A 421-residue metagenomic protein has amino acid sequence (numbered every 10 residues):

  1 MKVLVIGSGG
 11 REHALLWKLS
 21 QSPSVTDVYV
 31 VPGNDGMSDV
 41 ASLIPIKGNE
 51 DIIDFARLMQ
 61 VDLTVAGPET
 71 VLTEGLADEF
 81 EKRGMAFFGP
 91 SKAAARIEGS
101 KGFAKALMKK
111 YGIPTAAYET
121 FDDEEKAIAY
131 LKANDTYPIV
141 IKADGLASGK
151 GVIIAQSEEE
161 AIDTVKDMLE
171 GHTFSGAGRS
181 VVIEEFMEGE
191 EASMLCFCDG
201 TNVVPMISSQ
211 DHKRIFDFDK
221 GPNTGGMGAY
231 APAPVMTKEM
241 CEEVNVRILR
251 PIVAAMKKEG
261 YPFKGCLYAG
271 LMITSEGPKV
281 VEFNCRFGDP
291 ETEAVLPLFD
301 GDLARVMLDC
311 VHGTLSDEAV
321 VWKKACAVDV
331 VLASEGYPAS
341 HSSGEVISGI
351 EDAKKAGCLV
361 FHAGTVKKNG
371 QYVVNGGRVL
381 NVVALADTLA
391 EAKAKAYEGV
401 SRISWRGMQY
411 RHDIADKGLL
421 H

Functional and structural regions predicted by a protein language model:
M1-K92: ATP-binding N-terminal substructure of ATP-dependent carboxylate-amine bond-forming enzymes
L4-V5, G99-S180, P234, K238-R250: Active-site nucleotide/adenylate-binding loops and adjacent lid/helix of ATP-dependent enzymes
Q21, G36-S38, F88, K110-G112 (+12 more regions): Solvent-exposed alpha-helices and their adjacent loops that cap or buttress functional pockets in soluble metabolic
S38-A41, R96-G102, F216-D217, G357: Short, charged, surface-exposed secondary-structure boundary motifs
I154-T292: Internal nucleotide-binding/catalytic subdomain
N245-L267, N284-K355, K368: Active-site "cap" helix and flanking loop/linker of ATP-utilizing ligase/carboxylase catalytic domains
V366-N369, V374-H421: Generic C-terminus detector
